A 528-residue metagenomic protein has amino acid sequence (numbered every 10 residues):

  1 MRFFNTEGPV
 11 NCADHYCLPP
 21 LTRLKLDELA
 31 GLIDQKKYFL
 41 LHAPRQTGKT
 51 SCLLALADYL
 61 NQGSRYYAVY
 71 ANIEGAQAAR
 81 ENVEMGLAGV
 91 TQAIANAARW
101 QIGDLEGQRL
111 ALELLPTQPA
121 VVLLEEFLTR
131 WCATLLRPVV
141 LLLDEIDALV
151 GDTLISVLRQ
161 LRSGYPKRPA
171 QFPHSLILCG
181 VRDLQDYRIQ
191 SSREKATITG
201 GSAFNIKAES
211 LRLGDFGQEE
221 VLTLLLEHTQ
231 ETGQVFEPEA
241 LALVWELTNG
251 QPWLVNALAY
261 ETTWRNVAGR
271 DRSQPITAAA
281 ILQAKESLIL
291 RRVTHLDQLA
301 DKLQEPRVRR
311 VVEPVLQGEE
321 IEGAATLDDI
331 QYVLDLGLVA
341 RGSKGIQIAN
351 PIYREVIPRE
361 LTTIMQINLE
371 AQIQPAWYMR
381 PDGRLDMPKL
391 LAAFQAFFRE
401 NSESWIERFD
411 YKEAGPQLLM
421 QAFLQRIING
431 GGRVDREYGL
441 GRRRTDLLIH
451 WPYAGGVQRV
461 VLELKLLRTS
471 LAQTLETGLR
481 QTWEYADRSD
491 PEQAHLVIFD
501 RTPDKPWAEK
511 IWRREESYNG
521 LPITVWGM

Functional and structural regions predicted by a protein language model:
M1-T47, S51-Y59, E126-W131, P388-K389 (+1 more regions): Walker A/P-loop-proximal flanking segment of P-loop NTPase domains
T6, A68, R80-L105: Conserved NTP-binding/hydrolysis module of P-loop NTPases
P9-N11, T153-E239, V244-L247, R265-I289: The catalytic "switch" region of P-loop NTPases
R23, E219-L222, L226-L336, G342-S343 (+1 more regions): Winged-helix-like regulatory helical subdomains adjacent to P-loop NTPase cores
Q62-A78: Conserved catalytic segments around the Walker B and adjacent sensor/switch elements of P-loop NTPase domains
N96-L143, A148-S156, K167-S175: Mid-core helix/loop region of P-loop NTP-binding domains shared across ATPases and GTPases
F423-V457: Active-site metal-binding core of divalent-cation-utilizing nuclease and nuclease-like domains
L475-L479, W483-E516: Nucleic-acid nuclease catalytic cores
